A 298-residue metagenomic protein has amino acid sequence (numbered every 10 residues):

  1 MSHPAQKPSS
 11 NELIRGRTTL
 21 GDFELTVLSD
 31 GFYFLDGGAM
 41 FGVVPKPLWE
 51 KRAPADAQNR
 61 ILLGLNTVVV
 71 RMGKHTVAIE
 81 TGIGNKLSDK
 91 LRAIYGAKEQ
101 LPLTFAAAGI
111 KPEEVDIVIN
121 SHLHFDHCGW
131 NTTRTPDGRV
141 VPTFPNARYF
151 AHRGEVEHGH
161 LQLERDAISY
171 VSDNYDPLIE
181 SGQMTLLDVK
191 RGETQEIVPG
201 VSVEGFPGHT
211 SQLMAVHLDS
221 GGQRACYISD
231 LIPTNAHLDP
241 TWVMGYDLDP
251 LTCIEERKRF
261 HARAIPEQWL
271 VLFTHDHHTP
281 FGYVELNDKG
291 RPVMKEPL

Functional and structural regions predicted by a protein language model:
M1-A106, E114-I117, Q223-S229, E296: Metallo-beta-lactamase
P4, G96-I110, E114, V141-G205 (+1 more regions): Metallo-beta-lactamase
D30-F32, T81-G84, L123, G154-E155 (+3 more regions): Active-site metal-binding loops of divalent metal-dependent hydrolases
A53-Q58, P136-G138, V203-E204: Short, P/G- and charge-enriched loop/turn segments at secondary-structure junctions
L91-R92, C128-R139, G282-E285: Metal-dependent catalytic neighborhoods of phosphoester/phosphodiester hydrolases
I94-L103, L213, H217, G221-L298: Cap/insert and terminal regions of metallo-dependent hydrolase folds
V115-D126: Metallo-beta-lactamase
G129-W130, S202-M214: Active-site glycine- and acidic-residue-rich loops that bind and position anionic ligands or nucleotide-like cofactors
